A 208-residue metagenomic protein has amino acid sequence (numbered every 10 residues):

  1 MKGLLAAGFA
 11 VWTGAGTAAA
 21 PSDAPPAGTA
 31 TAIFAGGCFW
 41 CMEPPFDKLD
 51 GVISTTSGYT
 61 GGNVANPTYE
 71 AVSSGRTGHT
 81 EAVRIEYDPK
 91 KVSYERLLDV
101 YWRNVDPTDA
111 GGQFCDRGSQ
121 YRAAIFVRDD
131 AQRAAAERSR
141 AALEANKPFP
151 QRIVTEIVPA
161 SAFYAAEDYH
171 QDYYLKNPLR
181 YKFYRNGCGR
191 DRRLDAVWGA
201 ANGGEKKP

Functional and structural regions predicted by a protein language model:
K2-P208: Flexible coil/turn and secondary-structure edge motifs
